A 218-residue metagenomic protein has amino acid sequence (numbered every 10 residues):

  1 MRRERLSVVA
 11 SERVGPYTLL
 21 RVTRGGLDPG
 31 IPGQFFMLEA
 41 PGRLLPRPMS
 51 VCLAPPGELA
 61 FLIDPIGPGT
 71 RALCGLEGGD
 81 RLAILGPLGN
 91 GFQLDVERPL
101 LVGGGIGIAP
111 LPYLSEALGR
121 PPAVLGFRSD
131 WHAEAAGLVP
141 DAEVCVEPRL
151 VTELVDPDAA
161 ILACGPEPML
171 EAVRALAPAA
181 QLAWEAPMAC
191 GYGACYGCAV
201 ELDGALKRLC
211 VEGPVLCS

Functional and structural regions predicted by a protein language model:
R2-G78: Ferredoxin-reductase
P68-P187: FNR/FR-type flavoprotein reductase catalytic core
E167-P168, E185-P214: Local cysteine-cluster metal-coordination motifs and their immediate loop/turn environment, predominantly Fe-S cluster
